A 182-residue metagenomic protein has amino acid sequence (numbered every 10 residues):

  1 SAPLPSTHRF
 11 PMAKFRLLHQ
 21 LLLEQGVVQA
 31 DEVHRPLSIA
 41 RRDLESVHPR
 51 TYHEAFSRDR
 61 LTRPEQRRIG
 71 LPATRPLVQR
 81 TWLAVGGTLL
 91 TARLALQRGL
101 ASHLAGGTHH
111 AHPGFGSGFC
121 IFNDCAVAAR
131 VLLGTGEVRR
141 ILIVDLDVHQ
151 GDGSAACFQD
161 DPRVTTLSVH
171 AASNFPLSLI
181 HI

Functional and structural regions predicted by a protein language model:
S1-I180: HDAC/HDAC-like amidohydrolase catalytic core signature
